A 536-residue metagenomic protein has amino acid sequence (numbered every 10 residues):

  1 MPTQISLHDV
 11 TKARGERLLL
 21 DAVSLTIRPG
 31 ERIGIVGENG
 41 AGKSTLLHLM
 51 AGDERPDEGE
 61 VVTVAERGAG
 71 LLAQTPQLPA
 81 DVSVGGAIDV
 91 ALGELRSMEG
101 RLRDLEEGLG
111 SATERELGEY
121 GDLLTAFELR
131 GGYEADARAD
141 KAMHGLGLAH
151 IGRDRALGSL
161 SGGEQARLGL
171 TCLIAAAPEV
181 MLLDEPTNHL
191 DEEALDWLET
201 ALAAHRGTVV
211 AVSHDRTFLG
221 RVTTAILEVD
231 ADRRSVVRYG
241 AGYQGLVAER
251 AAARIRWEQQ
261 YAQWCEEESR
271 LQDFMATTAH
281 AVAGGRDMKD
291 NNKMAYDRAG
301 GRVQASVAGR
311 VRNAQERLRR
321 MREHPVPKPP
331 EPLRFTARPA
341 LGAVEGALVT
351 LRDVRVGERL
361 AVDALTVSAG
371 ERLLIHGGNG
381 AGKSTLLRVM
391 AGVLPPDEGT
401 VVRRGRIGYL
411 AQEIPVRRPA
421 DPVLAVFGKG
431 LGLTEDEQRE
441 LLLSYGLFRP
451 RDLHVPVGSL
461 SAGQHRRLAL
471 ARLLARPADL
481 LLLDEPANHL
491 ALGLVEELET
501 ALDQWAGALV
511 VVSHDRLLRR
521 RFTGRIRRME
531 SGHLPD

Functional and structural regions predicted by a protein language model:
M1-Q259, L341-D536: ABC ATP-binding cassette signature C-motif
L95-E106, L123, W264, E268-V282 (+2 more regions): Non-transmembrane amphipathic alpha-helical segments
S97, E134, E266, R270 (+4 more regions): Generic recognition of short, well-ordered alpha-helical interface segments
A112, A283-M288, R320-E331: Proline-centered turn/helix-capping motifs that create local helix->coil transitions or kinks
E116-L129, D297, V307, V311-L318: Short amphipathic alpha-helical coiled-coil/interface segments
L246, D290-A295: C-terminal helical/coil "lid" or tail adjacent to the Rossmann-like core of SAM-dependent
I255-N291, R302-R312: ABC ATPase nucleotide-binding domains
K328-G342: Short, flexible cytosolic linker that couples an ABC transmembrane/permease module to its adjacent nucleotide-binding
